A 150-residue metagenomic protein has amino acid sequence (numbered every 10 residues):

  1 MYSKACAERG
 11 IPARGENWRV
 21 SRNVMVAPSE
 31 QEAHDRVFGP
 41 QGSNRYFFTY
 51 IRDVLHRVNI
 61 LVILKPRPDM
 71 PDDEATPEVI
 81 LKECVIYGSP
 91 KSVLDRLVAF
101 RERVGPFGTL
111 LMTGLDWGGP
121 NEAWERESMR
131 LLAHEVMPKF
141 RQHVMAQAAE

Functional and structural regions predicted by a protein language model:
M1-T109, R141-E150: An alpha-helical appendage that flanks or caps ligand/catalytic pockets
V24, D116-G119: Short, internal active-site loops enriched in acidic
A27-E32, P120-L131: Short glycine/threonine-rich loop-to-helix capping motif typified by GTGT followed within a few residues by an Asp-Pro
P90, L94, R126-A133: Short, amphipathic alpha-helical "lid/cap" segments that border enzyme active or binding sites
